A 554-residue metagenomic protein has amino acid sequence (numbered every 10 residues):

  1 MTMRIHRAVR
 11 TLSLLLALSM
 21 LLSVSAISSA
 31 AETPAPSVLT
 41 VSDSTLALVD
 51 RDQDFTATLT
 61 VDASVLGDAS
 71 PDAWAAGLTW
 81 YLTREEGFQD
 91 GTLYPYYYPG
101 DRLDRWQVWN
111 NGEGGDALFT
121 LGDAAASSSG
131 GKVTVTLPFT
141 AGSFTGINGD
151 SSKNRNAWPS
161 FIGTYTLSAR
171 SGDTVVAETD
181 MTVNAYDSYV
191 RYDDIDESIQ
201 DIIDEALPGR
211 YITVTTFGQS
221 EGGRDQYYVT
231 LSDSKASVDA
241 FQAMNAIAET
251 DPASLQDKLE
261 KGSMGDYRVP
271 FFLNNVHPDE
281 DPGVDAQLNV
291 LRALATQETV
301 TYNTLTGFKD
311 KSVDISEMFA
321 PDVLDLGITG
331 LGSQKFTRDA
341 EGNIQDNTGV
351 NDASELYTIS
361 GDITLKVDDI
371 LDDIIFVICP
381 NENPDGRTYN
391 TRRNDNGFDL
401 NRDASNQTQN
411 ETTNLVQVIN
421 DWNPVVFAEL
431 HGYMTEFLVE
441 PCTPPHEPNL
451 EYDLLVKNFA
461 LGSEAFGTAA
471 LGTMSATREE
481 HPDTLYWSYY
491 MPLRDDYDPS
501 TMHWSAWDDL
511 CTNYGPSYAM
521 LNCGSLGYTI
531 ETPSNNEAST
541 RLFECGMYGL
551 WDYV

Functional and structural regions predicted by a protein language model:
T2-S13: Bacterial N-terminal signal peptides that target proteins for export
S13-S23: Bacterial N-terminal signal peptides
L22-P34: Sec-dependent signal peptide cleavage junction
T33-V190: Beta-strand-enriched, solvent-exposed domains that form extended recognition/catalytic surfaces
I195-F272: Soluble metallo-hydrolase cores and metallopeptidase-like ectodomains found primarily in the secretory/periplasmic
G209-I212, G222-Q226, D266-V269, D372-V377 (+2 more regions): Loop/turn elements at helix/coil->beta-strand transitions in domains of secreted/extracellular proteins
M264-P384: Alpha-helical metal-binding/catalytic segments enriched in His/Glu/Asp
V377, R393-V554: Metallocarboxypeptidase
